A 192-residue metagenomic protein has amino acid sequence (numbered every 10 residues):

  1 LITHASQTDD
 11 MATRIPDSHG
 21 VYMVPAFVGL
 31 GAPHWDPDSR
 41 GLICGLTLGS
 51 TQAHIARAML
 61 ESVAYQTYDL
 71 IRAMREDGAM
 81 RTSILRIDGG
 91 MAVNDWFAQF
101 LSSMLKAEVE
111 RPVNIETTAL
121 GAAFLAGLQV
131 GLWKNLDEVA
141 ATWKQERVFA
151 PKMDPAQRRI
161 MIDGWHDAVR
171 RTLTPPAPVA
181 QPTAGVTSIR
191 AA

Functional and structural regions predicted by a protein language model:
L1-A192: Active-site core segments that coordinate phosphate-bearing ligands/cofactors across diverse enzyme families
